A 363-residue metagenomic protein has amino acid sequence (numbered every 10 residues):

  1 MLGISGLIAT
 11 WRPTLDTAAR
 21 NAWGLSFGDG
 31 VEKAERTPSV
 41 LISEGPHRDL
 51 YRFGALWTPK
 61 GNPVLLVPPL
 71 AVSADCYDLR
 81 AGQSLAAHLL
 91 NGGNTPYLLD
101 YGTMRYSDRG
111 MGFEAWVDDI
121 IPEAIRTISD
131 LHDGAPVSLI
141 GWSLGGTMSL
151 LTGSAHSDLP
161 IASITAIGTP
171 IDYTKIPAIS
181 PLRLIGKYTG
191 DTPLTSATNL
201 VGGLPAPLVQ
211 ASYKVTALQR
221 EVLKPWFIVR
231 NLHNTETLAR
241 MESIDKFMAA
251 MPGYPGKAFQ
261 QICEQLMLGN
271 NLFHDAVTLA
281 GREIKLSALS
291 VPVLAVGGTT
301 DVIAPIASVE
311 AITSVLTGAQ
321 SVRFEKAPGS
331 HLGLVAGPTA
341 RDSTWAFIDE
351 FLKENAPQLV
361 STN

Functional and structural regions predicted by a protein language model:
M1-L7, D130, G134, S149-K257: Alpha/beta-hydrolase-fold enzymes
E35-R105: Short, surface-exposed "cap/lid" segments of acyl-processing enzymes
G110-L131: Alpha/beta-hydrolase active-site loop
I140-G145, S149: Gly/Ala-rich beta-loop-alpha elbow adjacent to hydrolase catalytic centers
L289, A295-G297, D301: Short beta-strand/loop motif that positions the catalytic acidic residue of the alpha/beta-hydrolase fold
V302-S308: Conserved alpha/beta-hydrolase "acid-adjacent" motif
T313-L332: Catalytic histidine neighborhood in serine/cysteine hydrolases with alpha/beta-hydrolase-type architecture
P328-S343: Catalytic histidine-centered segment of alpha/beta-hydrolase-like enzymes
